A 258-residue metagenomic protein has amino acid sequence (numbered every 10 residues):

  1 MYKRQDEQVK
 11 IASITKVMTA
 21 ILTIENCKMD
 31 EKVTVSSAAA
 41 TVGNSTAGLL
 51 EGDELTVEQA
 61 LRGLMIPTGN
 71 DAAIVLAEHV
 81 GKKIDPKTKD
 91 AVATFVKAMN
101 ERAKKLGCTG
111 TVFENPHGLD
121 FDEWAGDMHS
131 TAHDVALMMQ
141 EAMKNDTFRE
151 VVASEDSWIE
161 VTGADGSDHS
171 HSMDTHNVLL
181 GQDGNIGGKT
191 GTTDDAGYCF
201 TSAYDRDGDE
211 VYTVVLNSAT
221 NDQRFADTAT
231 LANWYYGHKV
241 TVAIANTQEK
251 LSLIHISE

Functional and structural regions predicted by a protein language model:
M1-Q5, I254-E258: Conserved small/polar residues in nucleotide/adenosyl-binding loops
K3-H133, M143: Active-site-adjacent loops and short helices of periplasmic peptidoglycan-processing enzymes
C108-T109, W124-L253, S257: Domain-terminus/edge residues, biased toward the C-terminal soluble/receptor-binding domains of extracytoplasmic
